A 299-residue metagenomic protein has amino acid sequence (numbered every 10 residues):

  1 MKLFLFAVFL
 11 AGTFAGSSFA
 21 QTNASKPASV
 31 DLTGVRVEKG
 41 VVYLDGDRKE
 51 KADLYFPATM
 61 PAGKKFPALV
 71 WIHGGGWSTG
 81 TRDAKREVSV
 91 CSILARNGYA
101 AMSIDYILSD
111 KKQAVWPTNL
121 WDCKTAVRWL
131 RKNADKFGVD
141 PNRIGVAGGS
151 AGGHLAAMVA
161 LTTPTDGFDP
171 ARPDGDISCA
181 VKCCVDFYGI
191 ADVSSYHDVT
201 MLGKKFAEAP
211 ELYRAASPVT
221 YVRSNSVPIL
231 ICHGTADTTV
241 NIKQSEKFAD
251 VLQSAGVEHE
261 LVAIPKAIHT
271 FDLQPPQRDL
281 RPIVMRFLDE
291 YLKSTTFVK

Functional and structural regions predicted by a protein language model:
T22-K64: N-terminal cap/lid segment of alpha/beta-hydrolase-fold proteins
K26-R36, T165, P173, V181 (+3 more regions): Mobile cap/lid helix-loop segments that gate and shape the active-site cleft of serine hydrolases
Y43, T81-V90, M102-P141, Q274-D279: Catalytic nucleophile-loop/oxyanion-hole region of alpha/beta-hydrolase and closely related hydrolase-like folds
D53, C232, I242-K299: C-terminal catalytic histidine-bearing segment of alpha/beta-hydrolase fold enzymes
M60-F66, G74-A114, H154, D166 (+1 more regions): Short substrate-entry loop that stabilizes the transition state in hydrolases
L69-G74, S103, W129, I231: Structural cue for short, hydrophobic secondary-structure segments
T125-H197: Primarily recognizes the serine-hydrolase "nucleophile elbow" in alpha/beta-hydrolase and SGNH/GDSL folds
I231-H233, D237: Short beta-strand/loop motif that positions the catalytic acidic residue of the alpha/beta-hydrolase fold
